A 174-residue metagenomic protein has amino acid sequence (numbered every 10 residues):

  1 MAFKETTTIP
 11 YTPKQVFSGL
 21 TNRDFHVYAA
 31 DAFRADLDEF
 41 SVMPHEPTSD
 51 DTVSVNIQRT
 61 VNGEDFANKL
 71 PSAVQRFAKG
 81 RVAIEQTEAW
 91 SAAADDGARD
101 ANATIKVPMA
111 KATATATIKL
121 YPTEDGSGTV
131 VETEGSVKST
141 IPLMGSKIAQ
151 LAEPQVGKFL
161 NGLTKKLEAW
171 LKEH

Functional and structural regions predicted by a protein language model:
M1-K69: Hydrophobic ligand-binding cavity/cleft-lining segments
T6, H45-P47, A78, P108-A110 (+1 more regions): Generic marker of residues within folded, mature protein domains
V16-L20, T133, L167: Hydrophobic pocket/interface hotspot
Y28-L37, R76-R81, K106-A112: Short, solvent-exposed secondary-structure boundary motifs
V53-Q58, I84-E153: Beta-strand/loop substructures that line and gate deep hydrophobic ligand-binding cavities in soluble
G63-S91: Helix-adjacent hinge/juxtasegments
I84, S146-H174: A conserved amphipathic terminal alpha-helix motif
